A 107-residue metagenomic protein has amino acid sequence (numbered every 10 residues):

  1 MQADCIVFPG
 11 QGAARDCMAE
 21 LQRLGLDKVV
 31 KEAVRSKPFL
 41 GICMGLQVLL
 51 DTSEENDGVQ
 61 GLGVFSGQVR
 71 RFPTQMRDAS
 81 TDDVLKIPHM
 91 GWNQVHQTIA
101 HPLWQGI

Functional and structural regions predicted by a protein language model:
A3: An anion/phosphate-binding loop that grips the pyrophosphate of nucleotide cofactors and donors
V7-P9: Structural motif
G12-H89: Cysteine-nucleophile active-site neighborhood
W92-I107: Catalytic beta-strand/loop cores that center a nucleophilic Ser/Cys/Thr and support acyl-enzyme chemistry
